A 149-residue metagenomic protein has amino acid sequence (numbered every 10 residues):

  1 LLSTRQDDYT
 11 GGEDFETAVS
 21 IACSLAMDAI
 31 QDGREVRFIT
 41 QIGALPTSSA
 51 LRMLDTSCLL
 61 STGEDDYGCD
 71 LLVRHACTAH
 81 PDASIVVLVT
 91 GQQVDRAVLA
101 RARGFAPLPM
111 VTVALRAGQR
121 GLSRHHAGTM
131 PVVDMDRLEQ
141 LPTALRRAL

Functional and structural regions predicted by a protein language model:
L1-L149: Exposed, interaction-prone extracellular/peripheral surfaces
